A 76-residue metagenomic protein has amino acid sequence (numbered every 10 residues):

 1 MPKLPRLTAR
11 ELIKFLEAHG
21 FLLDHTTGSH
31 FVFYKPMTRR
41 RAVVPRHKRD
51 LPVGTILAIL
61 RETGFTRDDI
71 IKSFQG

Functional and structural regions predicted by a protein language model:
M1-T27: N-terminal first-folded block
P2-P5, A42, R49, A58: Flexible, active-site-adjacent loop/turn segments at secondary-structure boundaries
P5-E11, M37, K48, T55 (+1 more regions): Solvent-exposed, flexible loop/coil residues
L22-G54: A short, structured beta-strand/loop element
R49-G76: C-terminal structural segments of small proteins and small subunits
